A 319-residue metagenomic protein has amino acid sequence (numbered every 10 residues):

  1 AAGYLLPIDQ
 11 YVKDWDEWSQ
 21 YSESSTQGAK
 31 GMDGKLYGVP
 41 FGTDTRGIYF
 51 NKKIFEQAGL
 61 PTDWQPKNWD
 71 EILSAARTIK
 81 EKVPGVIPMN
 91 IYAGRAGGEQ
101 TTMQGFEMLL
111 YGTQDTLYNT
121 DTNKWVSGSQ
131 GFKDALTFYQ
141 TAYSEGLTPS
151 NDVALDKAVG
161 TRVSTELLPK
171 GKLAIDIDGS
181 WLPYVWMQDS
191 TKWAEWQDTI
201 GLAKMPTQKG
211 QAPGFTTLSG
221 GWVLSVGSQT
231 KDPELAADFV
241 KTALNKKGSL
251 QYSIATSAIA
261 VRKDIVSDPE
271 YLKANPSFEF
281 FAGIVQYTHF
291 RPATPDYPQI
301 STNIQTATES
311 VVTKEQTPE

Functional and structural regions predicted by a protein language model:
A1-G47, L73, T102, Q197-K204 (+2 more regions): Hinge/lid segment of periplasmic solute-binding proteins
A1-Y21, E56-K67, T165-I175, K192-E195 (+1 more regions): Extracytoplasmic "Venus flytrap"/periplasmic binding protein-like
Q10-Y21, Q65, A93-A96, Q100 (+5 more regions): Short, solvent-exposed loop/beta-turn-alpha elements that line the ligand-binding surface or hinge of extracytoplasmic
Q27, A203-K204, S253-T306: Long, aromatic- and glycine/proline-rich binding clefts that accommodate carbohydrate-like moieties
M32-F41, R46, E71-W125, G131 (+1 more regions): Extracytoplasmic/periplasmic solute-binding protein
K35, E56-P61, K133, S144-P149 (+2 more regions): Extracytoplasmic/periplasmic substrate-recognition and gating elements
K67-L73, D152-P169: Short helix-initiation/N-cap motifs at beta->coil->alpha
S74-T78, D121-K157, G201, M205-Q208: Glycine-centered hinge/linker elements that transmit conformational signals in sensory and ligand-binding systems
